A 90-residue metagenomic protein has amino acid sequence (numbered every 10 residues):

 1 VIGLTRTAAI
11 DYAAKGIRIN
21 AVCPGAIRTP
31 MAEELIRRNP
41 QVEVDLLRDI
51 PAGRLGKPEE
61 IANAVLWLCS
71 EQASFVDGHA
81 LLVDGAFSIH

Functional and structural regions predicted by a protein language model:
V1-D11: Conserved catalytic helix of short-chain dehydrogenase/reductases
T5-R6, A62-V65, C69: Short-chain dehydrogenase/reductase
I10-K15, I27, G56, C69: A short hydrophobic alpha-helix cap/turn motif
A13, R18, V76-G78: Short, small/polar-rich loop/turn modules that mediate ligand/substrate recognition or access, typified
R18-P24, R28, C69-Q72, L82-D84: Conserved SDR Rossmann-fold cofactor-binding beta-strand/turn motif
A26-D49: A glycine/serine/threonine-rich, flexible loop-to-helix segment that serves as the NAD(P) cofactor-binding "lid"
I50-I61, Q72: A conserved structural motif in NAD(P)-dependent oxidoreductases
V65-L66, D77-H90: Short C-terminal tail/terminal secondary-structure segment of NAD(P)H-dependent dehydrogenase/reductase domains
